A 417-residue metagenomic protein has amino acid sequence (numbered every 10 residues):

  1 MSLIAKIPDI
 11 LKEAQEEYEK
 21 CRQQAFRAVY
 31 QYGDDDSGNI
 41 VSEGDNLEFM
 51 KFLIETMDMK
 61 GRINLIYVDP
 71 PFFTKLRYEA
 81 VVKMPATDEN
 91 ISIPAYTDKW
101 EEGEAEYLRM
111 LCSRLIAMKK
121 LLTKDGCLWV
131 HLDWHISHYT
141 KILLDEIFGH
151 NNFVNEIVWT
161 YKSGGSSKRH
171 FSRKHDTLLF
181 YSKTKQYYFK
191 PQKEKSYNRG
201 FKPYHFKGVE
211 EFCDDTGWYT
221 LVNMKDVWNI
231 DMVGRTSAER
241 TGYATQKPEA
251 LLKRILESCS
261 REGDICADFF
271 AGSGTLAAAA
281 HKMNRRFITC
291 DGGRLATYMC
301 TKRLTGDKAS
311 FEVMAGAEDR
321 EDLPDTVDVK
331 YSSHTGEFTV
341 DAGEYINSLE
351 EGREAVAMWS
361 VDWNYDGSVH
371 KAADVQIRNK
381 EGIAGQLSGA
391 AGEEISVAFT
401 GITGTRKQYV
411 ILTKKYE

Functional and structural regions predicted by a protein language model:
M1-A117, D125, W129, H135 (+1 more regions): DnaQ-like (DEDDh/DEDDy) 3′-5′ exonuclease domain used for proofreading and 3′-end trimming on nucleic acids
M1-D34, G38, L47, I54-K60 (+7 more regions): Accessory, often C-terminal, charged low-complexity segments
S42, W129-V130, F269, T289: Conserved SAM-binding loop
G61-A80, L144, C266-A280, T289-C290 (+3 more regions): Conserved proline-anchored active-site loop of SAM-dependent methyltransferases that bridges a beta-strand
L111, M118, L144, I255: Class I S-adenosylmethionine-dependent transferase superfamily signal
A117, L122-L128, E262-G263, M283: Short glycine-dipeptide loop
E239-L251: Conserved SAM-binding loop and adjacent beta-strand
